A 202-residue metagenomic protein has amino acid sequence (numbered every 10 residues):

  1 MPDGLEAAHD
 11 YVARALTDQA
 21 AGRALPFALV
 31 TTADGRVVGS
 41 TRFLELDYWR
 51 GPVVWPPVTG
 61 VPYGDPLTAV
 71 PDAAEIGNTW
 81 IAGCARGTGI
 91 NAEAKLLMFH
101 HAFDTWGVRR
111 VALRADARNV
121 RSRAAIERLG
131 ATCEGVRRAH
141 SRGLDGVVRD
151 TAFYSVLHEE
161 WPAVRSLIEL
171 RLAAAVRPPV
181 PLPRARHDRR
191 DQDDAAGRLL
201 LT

Functional and structural regions predicted by a protein language model:
M1-T88, H101, T105, D145-T202: GNAT-family acyltransferases
E75, E93, R110-A112, R121 (+1 more regions): Amphipathic alpha-helical recognition patches that constitute DNA-binding helices
I81, L113-R123: Conserved beta-strand-loop-alpha-helix junction that forms the acyl-donor binding cleft
G87-H101, A124: Conserved acetyl-CoA-binding loop-helix of GNAT-fold acetyltransferases
D104-R114: Conserved GNAT acetyl-CoA-binding A-motif
R114, T132-D145: Conserved catalytic-core motifs of GNAT/GCN5-like acyltransferases
N119-G135: Conserved active-site alpha-helix within GNAT-family acetyltransferase domains
V120-R123, G143-V147: Acidic pyrophosphate-coordinating catalytic loop
